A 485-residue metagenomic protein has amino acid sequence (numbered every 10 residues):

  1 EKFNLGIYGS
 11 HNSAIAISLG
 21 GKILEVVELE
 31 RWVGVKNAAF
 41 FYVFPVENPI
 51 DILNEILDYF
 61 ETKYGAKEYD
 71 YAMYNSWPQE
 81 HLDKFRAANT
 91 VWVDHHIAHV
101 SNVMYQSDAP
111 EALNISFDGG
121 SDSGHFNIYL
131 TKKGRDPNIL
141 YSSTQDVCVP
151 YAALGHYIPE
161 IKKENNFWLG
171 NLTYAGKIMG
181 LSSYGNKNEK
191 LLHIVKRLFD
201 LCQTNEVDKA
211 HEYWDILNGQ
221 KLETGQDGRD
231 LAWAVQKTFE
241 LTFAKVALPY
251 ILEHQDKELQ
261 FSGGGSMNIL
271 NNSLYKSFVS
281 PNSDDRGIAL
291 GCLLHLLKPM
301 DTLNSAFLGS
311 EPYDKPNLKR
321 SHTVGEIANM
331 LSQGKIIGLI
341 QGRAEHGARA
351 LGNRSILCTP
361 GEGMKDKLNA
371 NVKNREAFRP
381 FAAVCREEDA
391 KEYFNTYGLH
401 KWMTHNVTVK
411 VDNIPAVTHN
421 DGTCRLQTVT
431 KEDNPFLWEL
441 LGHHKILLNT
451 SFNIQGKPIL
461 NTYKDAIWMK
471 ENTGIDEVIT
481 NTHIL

Functional and structural regions predicted by a protein language model:
E1-L5: Extreme N-terminal starter segment of soluble prokaryotic enzymes
Y8-K36, Q79-A88, W92-V93, I97-H193 (+2 more regions): Flexible beta->alpha loop and helix N-cap segments adjacent to enzyme active/binding sites
N12-A14, S18-R86, L181-A234, V246: Conserved active-site "lid/cap" helical segment
Y64, Q106, P249-E253: Glycine-rich helix-loop-beta junction characteristic of Rossmann-like nucleotide cofactor-binding loops
G65-W77, Q255-G264, G338: Short glycine-rich phosphate-binding loop at a beta-alpha junction
S121-H125, Q203-E206, K257-M267: An acidic intrinsically disordered interaction segment
D227-L231, V235, F239, G263 (+2 more regions): Secondary-structure capping and boundary motifs in well-ordered enzyme cores
W233-K257: Phosphate/ATP-binding catalytic cores across multiple sugar-kinase/actin-like superfamilies, primarily ASKHA
